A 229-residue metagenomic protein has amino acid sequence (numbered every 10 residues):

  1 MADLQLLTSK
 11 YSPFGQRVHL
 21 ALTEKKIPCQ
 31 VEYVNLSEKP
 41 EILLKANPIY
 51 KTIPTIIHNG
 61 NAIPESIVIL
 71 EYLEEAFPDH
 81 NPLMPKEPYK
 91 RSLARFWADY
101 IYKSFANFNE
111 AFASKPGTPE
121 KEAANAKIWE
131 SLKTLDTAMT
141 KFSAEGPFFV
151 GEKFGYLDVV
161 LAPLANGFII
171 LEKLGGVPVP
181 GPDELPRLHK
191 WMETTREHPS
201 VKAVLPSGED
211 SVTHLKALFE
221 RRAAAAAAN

Functional and structural regions predicted by a protein language model:
M1-F149, R222, A228-N229: GST-like domain detector, emphasizing the conserved glutathione-binding G-site in the N-terminal thioredoxin-like
K25, A46, E172-G175, P199: Residues at alpha-helix termini
E71, R95-D99, L161-A162, N166 (+1 more regions): Generic alpha-helical structural context detector
M84, P178-G181: Membrane interface segments of multi-pass transport proteins and intramembrane proteases
K141, E145-G146, I169-G175, V201-V204: Substrate-binding/catalytic groove segments of enzymes that remodel or degrade extracellular structural polymers
G151-G175, P182-K190: GST superfamily/GST-like fold recognition
D183-E209: A contiguous, mid-protein "functional segment" used to position or interact with cofactors/ions or partner subunits
S207-N229: Acidic/histidine-enriched, glycine/proline-rich intrinsically disordered or flexible terminal extensions
